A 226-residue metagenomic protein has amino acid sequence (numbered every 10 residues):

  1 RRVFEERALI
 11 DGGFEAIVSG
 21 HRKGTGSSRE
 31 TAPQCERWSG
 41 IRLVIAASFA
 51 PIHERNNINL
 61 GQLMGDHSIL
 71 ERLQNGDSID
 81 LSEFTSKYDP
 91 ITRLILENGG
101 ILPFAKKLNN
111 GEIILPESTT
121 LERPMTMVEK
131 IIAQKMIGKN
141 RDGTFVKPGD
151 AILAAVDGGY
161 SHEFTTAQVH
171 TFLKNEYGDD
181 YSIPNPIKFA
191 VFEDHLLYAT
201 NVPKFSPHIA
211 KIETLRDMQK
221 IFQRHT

Functional and structural regions predicted by a protein language model:
R1-T226: Fe-S-dependent hydro-lyases/dehydratases of central metabolism
